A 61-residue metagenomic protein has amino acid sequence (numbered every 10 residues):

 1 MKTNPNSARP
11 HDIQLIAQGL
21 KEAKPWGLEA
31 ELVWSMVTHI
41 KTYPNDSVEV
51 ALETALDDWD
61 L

Functional and structural regions predicted by a protein language model:
K2-L61: C-terminal alpha-helical interaction appendages
